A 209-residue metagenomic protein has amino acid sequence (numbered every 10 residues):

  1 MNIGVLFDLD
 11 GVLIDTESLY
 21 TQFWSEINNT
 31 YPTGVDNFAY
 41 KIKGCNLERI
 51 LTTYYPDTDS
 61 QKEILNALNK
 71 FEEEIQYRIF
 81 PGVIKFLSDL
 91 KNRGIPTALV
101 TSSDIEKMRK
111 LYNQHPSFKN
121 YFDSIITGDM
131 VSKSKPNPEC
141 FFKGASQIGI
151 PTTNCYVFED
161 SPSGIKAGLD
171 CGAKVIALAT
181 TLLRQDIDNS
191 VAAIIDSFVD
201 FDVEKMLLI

Functional and structural regions predicted by a protein language model:
M1-I3, S88, D104-E106, K110-I209: Asp-based, Mg2+/Mn2+-dependent phosphohydrolase catalytic module
N2-R93: N-terminal helical cap/lid subdomain that shapes the substrate entry/recognition surface in HAD-like hydrolases
V12, T101-S103: Conserved phosphate-coupling serine/threonine residues in phosphotransfer and NTP-handling enzymes
L19, I42-N46, P81-G82, S103 (+3 more regions): Short beta->alpha linker loops
I79, V100, K133: Residue-level marker of regulatory loop/turn positions in helix-turn-helix DNA-binding domains and in histidine
